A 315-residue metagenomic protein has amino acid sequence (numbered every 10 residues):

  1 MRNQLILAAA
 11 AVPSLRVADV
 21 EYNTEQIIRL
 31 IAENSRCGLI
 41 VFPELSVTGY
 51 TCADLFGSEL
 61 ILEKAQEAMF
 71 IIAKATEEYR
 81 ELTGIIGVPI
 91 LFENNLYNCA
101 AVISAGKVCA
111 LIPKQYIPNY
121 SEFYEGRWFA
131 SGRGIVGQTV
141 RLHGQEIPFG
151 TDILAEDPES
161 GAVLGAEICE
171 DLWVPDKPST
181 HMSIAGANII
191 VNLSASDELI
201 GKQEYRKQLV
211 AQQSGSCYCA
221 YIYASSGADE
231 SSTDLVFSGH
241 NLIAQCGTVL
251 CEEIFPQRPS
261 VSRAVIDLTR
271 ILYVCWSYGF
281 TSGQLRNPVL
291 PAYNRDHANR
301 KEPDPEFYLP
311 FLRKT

Functional and structural regions predicted by a protein language model:
M1-T315: Enzyme catalytic cores with a strong preference for nitrogen-chemistry domains
